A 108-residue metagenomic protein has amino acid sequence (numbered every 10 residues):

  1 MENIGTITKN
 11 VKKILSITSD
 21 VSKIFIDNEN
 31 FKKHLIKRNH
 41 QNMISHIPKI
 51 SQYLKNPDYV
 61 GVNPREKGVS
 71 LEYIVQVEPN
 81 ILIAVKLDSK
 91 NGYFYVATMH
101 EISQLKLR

Functional and structural regions predicted by a protein language model:
M1-R108: Ribonuclease/tRNase effector modules and their secretory precursors
